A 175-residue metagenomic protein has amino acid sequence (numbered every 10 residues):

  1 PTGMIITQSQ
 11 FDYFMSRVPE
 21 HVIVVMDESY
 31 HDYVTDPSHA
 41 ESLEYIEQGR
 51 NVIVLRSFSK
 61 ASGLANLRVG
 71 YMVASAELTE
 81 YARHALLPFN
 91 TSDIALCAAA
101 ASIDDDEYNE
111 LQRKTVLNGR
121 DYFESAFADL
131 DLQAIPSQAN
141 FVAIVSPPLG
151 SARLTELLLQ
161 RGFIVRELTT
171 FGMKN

Functional and structural regions predicted by a protein language model:
M4-V24, E28-A61: Active-site pre-lysine segment of PLP-dependent enzymes
I23, Q133, I164: Residue-level detector of anion-binding/catalytic polar loops
M26, V54, T91, V165-E167: Hydrophobic residues in well-ordered beta-strands that form the structural core
N51-I135: PLP-dependent aminotransferase class I/II
N66, Q138, G172-N175: Short acidic/glycine-enriched loop/turn segments that link adjacent beta-strands
A74, A143-L149, Q160-N175: Conserved PLP-binding active-site segment of the aspartate aminotransferase-like
V116-L117, A126-R161: Conserved PLP-binding catalytic core of the aspartate aminotransferase-like
